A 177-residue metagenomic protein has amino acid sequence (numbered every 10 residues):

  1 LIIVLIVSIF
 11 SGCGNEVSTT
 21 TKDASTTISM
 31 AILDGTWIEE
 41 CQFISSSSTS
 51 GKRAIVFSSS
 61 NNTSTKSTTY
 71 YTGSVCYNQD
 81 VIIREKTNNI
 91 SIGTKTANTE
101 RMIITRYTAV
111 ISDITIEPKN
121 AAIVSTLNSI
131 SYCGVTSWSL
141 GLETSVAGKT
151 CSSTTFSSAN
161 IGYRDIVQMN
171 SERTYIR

Functional and structural regions predicted by a protein language model:
L5-I32: Bacterial Sec-dependent N-terminal signal peptides
I6, S25, M30, K52 (+2 more regions): Intrinsically disordered, low-complexity regions
A24-G73: N-terminal export/targeting and maturation segments
E40-S47, T65-R173, R177: Contiguous, well-ordered beta-strand patches that form the walls/edges of small beta-barrel/beta-sandwich domains
